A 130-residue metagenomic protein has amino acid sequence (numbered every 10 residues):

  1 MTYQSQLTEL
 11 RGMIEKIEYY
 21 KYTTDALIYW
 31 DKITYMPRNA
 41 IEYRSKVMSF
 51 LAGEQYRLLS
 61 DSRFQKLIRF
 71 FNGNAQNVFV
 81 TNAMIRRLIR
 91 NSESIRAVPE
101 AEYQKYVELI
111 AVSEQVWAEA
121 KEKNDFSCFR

Functional and structural regions predicted by a protein language model:
T2-R130: A well-structured
